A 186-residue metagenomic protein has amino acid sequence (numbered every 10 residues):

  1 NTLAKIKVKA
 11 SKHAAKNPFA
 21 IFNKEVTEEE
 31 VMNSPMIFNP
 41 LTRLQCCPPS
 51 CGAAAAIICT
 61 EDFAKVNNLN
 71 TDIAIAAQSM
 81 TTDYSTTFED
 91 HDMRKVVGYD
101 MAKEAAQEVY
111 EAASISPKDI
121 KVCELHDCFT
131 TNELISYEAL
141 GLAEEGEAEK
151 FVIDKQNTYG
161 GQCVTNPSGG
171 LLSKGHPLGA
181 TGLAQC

Functional and structural regions predicted by a protein language model:
N1-F63, F129-Y137, N166-Q185: Conserved beta-strand-centric core segments of catalytic alpha/beta enzyme folds
K5, M36-E104, E108, A112 (+2 more regions): Condensing-enzyme catalytic core mediating Claisen C-C bond formation in acyl metabolism
Q78-T81, K121-T130, L171: A short beta-alpha structural unit
S85-H91, D127-K150, P177-A180: Short glycine/threonine-rich loop-to-helix capping motif typified by GTGT followed within a few residues by an Asp-Pro
K103-E104, E108, K118, D127-I135 (+1 more regions): Feature representing long, continuous alpha-helical segments
S116-K121, E145: Short acidic capping loops at alpha-helix termini that bridge into adjacent secondary structure
